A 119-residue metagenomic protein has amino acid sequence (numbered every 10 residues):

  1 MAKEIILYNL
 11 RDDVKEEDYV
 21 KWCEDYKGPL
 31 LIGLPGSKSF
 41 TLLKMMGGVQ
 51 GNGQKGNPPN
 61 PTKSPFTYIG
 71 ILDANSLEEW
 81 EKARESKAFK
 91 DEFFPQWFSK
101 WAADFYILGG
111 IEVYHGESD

Functional and structural regions predicted by a protein language model:
M1-D119: Macromolecular interaction modules
